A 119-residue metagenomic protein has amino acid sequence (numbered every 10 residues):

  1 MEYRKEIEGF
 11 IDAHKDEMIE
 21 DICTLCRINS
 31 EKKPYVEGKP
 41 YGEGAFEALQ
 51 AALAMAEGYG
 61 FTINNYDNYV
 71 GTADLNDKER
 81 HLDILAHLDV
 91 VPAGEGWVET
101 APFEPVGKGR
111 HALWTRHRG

Functional and structural regions predicted by a protein language model:
E2-E43: N-terminal capping segment at the start of a domain
Y3, G44, A48, G119: Conserved acidic
E17-E20, E79, T100: Generic structural microfeature
L25, L49, L53, L75 (+2 more regions): Generic detector of leucine side chains in alpha-helical contexts
P34-R80, P102-G107: A non-catalytic alpha/beta surface segment that caps or lines the substrate-entry region of metallo-dependent hydrolase
H81-G119: Active-site metal-coordination/substrate-binding segment of hydrolases, especially metallo-dependent peptidases
